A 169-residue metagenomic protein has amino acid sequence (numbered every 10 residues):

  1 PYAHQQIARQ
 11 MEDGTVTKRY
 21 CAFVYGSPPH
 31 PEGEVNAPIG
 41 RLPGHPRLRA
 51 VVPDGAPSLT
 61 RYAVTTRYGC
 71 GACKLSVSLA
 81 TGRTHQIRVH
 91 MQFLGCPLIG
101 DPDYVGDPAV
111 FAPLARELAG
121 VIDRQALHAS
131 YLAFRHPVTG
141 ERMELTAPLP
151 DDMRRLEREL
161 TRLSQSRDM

Functional and structural regions predicted by a protein language model:
P1-M169: RNA pseudouridine synthases
